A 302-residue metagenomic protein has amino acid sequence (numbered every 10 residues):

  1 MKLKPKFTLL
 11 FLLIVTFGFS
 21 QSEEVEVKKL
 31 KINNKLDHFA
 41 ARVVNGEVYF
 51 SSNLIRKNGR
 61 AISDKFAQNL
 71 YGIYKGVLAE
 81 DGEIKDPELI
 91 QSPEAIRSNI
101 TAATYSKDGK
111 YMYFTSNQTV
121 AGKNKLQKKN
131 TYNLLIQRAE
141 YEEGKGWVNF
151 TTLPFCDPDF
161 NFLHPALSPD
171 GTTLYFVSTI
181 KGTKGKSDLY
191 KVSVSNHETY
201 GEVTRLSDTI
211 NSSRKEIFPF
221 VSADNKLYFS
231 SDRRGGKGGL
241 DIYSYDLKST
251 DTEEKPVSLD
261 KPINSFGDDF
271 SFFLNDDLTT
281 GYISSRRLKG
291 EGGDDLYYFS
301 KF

Functional and structural regions predicted by a protein language model:
M1-E23: Bacterial Sec-dependent N-terminal signal peptides
Q21-F302: Short, conserved micro-motifs composed of acidic
